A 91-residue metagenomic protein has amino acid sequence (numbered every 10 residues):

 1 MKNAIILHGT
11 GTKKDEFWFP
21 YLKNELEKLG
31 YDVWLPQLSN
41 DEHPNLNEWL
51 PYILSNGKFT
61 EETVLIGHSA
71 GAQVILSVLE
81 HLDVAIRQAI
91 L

Functional and structural regions predicted by a protein language model:
K2-T60: Active-site catalytic motif of lipid deacylating hydrolases and related acyltransferases
N3, E62-V64, Q88: Structural motif
P20, L82-D83: Amphipathic, positively biased hydrophobic alpha-helical segments used for protein targeting and membrane insertion
T60-E61, V84: Structured loop/turn residues at beta-strand edges in well-structured enzyme cores
L65-L76: Gly/Ala-rich beta-loop-alpha elbow adjacent to hydrolase catalytic centers
S77-H81: Active-site signature of alpha/beta-hydrolase-fold catalytic machinery across serine- and Asp/Cys-nucleophile hydrolases
V84-L91: A conserved short beta-strand
